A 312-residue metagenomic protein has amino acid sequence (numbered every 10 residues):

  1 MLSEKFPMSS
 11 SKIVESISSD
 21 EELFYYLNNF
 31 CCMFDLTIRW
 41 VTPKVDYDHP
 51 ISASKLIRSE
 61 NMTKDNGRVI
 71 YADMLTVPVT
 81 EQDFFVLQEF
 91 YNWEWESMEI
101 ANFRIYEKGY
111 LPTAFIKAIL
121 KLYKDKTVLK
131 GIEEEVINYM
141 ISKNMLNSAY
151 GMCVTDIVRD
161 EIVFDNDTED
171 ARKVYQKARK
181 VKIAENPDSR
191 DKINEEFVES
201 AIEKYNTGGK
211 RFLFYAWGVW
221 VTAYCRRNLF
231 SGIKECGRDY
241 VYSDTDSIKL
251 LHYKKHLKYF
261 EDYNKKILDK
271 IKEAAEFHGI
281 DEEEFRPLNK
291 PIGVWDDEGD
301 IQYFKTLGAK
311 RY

Functional and structural regions predicted by a protein language model:
M1-Y312: Conserved acidic
